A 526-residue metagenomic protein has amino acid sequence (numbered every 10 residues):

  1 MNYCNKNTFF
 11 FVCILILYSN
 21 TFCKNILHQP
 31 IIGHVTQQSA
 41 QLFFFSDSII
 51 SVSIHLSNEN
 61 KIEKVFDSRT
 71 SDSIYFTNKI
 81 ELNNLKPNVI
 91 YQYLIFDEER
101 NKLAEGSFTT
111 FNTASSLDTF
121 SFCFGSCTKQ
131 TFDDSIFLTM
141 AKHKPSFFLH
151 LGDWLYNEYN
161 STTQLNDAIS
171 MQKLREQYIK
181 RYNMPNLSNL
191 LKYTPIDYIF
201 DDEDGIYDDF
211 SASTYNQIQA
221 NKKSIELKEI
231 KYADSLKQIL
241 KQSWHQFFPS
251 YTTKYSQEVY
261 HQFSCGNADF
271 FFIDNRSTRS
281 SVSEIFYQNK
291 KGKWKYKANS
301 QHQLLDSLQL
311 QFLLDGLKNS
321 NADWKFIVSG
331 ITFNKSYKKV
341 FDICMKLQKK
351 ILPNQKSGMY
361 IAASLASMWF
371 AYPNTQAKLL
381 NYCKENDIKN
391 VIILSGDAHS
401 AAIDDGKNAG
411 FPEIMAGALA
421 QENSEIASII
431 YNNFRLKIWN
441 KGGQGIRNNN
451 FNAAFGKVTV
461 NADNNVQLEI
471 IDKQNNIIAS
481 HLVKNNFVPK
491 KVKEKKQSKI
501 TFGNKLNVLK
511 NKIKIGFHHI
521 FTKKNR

Functional and structural regions predicted by a protein language model:
M1-F9: Bacterial N-terminal signal peptides that target proteins for export
C4-N5, I14, K24: Secreted/luminal cysteine- and crosslink-motif detector
F10-Y18: Bacterial N-terminal signal peptides
C13, A168, H302, G503-N507 (+1 more regions): Helix-centric, low-specificity signal for extended rod-like, repetitive segments
K24-I500: Metal-dependent phosphoester/phosphodiester hydrolase catalytic core
I500-R526: Short hydrophobic helices that act as membrane-entry/anchoring signals
